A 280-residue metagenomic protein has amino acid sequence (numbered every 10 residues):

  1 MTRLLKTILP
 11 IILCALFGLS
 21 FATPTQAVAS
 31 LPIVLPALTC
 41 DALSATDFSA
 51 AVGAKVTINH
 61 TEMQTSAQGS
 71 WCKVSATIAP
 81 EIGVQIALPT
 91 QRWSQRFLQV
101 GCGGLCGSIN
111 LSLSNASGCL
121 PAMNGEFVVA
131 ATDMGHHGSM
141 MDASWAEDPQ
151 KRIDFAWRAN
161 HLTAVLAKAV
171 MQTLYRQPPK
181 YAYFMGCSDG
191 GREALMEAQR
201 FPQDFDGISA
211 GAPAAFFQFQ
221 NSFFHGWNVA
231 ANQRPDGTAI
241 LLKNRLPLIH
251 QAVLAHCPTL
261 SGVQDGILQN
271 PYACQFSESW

Functional and structural regions predicted by a protein language model:
M1-L5: N-terminal secretory signal peptides that target proteins for export/translocation
I8-S20: Bacterial N-terminal signal peptides
P24-R96, V100, S108-S117, H250 (+3 more regions): Catalytic-loop region of hydrolases
G103-R176, S222-F223, A230: Cap/lid segment of the alpha/beta-hydrolase catalytic domain
Q177-C187: Alpha/beta-hydrolase fold nucleophile elbow
G186-G190, A194: Gly/Ala-rich beta-loop-alpha elbow adjacent to hydrolase catalytic centers
M196-A198, Q203-W280: A catalytic-pocket lid/entrance helix-loop region that shapes and gates access to the active site across common
